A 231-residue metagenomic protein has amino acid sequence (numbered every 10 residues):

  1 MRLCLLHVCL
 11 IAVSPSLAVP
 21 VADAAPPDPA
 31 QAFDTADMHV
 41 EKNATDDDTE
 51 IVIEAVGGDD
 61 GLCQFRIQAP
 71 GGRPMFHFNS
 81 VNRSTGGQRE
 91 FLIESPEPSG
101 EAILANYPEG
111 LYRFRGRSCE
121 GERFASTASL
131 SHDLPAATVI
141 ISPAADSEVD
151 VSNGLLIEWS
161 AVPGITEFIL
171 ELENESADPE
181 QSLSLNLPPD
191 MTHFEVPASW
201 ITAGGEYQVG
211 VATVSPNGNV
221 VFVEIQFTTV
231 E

Functional and structural regions predicted by a protein language model:
H7-S16: Bacterial N-terminal signal peptides
A24-T45, A128-L156: Short, compositionally biased P/S/T/A/G/V-rich stretches that sit at domain boundaries
A25-P98: Long, polar/Ser/Thr-enriched low-complexity segments that form simple helices or flexible linkers at protein ends
I53-A55, N153-I165: Conserved aromatic anchor
Q68-P98, I169-T202: Recognizes extended acidic, P/S/T-rich segments that occur within or adjacent to Ig-like beta-sandwich modules
A102-E109, A198-E206: Surface-exposed, short loops/turns at beta-strand junctions within beta-sandwich domains
G116, S199-V221: Beta-strand-rich modules
E122-A125, V214-E231: Extracellular fibronectin type III
